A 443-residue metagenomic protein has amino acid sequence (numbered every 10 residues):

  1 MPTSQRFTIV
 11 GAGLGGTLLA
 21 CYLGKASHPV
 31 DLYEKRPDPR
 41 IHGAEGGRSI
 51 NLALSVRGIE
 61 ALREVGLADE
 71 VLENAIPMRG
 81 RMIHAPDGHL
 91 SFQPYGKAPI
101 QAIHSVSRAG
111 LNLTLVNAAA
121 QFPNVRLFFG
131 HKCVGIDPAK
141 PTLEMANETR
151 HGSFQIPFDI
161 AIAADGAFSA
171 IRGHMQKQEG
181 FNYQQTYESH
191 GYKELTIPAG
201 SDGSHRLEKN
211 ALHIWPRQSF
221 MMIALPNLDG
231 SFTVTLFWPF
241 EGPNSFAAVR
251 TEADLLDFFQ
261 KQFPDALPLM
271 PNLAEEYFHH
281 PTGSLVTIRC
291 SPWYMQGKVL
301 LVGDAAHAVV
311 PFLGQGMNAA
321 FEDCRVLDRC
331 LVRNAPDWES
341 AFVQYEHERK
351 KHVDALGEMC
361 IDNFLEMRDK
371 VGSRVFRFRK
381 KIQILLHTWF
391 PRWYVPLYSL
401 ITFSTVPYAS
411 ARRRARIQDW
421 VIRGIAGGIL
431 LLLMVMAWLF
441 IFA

Functional and structural regions predicted by a protein language model:
P2-G15: Beta1/beta-strand and adjacent pyrophosphate-binding region of the FAD-binding site in flavoprotein oxidoreductases
T3-S4, R329-A443: C-terminal helical "tail/cap" subdomain of flavin- and related membrane-associated enzymes
V10, G24-G47: Glycine-rich FAD pyrophosphate-binding loop
A12-A20, G24-K25, P29, L195 (+2 more regions): Conserved mid-domain beta->alpha element of the FAD-binding
G15, D38, F168: Conserved Rossmann-like nucleotide-cofactor binding loop
L32-Y33, A163-A164, V302: Generic enzyme active-site microenvironment
H42-A118: Active-site-adjacent segment of FAD-dependent monooxygenases/related oxidoreductases
N117-F122, H131-L285, R289-M295: Conserved FAD-binding catalytic core of PHBH/FMO-like flavoproteins
